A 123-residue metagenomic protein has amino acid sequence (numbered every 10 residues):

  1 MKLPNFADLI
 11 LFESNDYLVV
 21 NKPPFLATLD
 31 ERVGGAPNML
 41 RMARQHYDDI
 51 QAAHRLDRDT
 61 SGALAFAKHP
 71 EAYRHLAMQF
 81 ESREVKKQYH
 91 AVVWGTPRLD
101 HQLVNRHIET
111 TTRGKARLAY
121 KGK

Functional and structural regions predicted by a protein language model:
M1-K123: RNA pseudouridine synthases
